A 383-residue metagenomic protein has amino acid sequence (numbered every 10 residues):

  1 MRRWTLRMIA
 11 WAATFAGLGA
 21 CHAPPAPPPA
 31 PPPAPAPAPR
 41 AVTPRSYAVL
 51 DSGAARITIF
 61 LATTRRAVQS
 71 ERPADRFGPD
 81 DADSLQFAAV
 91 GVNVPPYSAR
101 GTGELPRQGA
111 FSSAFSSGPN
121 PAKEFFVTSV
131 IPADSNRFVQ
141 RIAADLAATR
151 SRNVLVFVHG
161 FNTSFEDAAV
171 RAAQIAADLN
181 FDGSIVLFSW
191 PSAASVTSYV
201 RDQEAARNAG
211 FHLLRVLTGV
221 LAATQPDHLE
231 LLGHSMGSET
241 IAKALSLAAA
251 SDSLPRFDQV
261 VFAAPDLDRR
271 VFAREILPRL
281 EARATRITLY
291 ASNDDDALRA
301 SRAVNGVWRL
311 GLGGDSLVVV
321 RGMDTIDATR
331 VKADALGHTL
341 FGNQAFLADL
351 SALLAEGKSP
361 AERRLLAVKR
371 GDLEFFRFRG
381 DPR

Functional and structural regions predicted by a protein language model:
M1-I9: Bacterial N-terminal signal peptides that target proteins for export
G17-A20: C-terminal motif of bacterial Sec signal peptides marking the signal peptidase cleavage site
H22-P25: Bacterial signal peptide processing site
P31-N136, Q140-I142, L146-T149, A169-I185 (+2 more regions): Lipolytic serine-hydrolase domain surface
N153: Alpha/beta-hydrolase fold active-site loops
V156-G160, A264: The conserved beta1-alpha1 loop
T163-A168: Short substrate-entry loop that stabilizes the transition state in hydrolases
L213, G233, G237, I241: Gly/Ala-rich beta-loop-alpha elbow adjacent to hydrolase catalytic centers
